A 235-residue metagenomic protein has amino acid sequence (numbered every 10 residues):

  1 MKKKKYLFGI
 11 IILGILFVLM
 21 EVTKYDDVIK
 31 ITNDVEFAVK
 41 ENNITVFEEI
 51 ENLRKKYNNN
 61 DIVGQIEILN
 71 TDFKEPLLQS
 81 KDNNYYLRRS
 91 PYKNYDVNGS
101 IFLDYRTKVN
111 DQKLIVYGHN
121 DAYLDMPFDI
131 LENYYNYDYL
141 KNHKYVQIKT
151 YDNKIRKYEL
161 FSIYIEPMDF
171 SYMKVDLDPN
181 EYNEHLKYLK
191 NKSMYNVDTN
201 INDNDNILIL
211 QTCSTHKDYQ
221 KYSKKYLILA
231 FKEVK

Functional and structural regions predicted by a protein language model:
M1-L13: N-terminal Sec-pathway targeting helices
F17-K235: Solvent-exposed, non-transmembrane regions of membrane-associated and secreted proteins
